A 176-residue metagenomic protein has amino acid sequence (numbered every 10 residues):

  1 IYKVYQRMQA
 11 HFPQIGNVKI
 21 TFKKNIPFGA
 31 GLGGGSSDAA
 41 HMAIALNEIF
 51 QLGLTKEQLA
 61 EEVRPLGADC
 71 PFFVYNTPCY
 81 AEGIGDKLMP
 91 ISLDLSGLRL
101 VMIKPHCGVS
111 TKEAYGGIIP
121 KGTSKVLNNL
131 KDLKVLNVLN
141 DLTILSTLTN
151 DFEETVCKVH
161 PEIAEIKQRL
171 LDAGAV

Functional and structural regions predicted by a protein language model:
Y2-I15, F22-I26: N-terminal lobe of the biotin/lipoate ligase/transferase fold
A10-K19, A45-P65: Phosphate-handling active-site elements
G16-V18, A68, T77, R99: A generic structural signal for short beta-strands and their flanking turns/coil linkers
V18-G31, V176: Short pre-catalytic strand/loop immediately N-terminal to key active-site residues, enriched for Gly-Thr
A30-K56, F72: DPxDG-like acidic metal-binding loop motif
Q51-I91: Glycine/threonine-rich beta-strand-loop-alpha-helix active-site module that forms ligand/phosphate-binding
Y75-N76, Y80-V176: Conserved, helical-rich catalytic subdomain that frames metal- and/or nucleotide-binding sites in enzyme alpha/beta
